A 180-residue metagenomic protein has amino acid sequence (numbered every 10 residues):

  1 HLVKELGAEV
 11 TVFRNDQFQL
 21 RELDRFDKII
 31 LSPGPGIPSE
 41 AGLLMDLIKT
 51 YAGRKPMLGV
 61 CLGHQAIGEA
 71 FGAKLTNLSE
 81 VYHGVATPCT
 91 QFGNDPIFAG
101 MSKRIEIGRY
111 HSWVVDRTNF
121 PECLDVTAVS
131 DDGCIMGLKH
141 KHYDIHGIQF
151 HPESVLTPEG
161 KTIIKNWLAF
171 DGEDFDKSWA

Functional and structural regions predicted by a protein language model:
H1-K55, L62, P158-A180: N-terminal beta1-alpha1 cap of cysteine-dependent amidohydrolase-like domains
L47-A52, M57-L58, G68-I145, F150 (+2 more regions): Pocket-forming structural segment of enzyme catalytic cores
